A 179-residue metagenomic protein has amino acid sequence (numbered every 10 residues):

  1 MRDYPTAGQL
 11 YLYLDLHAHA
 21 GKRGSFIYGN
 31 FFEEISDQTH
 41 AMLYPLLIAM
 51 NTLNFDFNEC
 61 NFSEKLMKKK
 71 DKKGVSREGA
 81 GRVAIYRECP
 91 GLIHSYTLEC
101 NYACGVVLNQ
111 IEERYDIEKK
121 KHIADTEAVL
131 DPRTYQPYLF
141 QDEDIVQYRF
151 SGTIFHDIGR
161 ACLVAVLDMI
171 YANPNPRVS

Functional and structural regions predicted by a protein language model:
M1-S179: Structured catalytic-domain cores with a bias toward divalent-metal coordination
